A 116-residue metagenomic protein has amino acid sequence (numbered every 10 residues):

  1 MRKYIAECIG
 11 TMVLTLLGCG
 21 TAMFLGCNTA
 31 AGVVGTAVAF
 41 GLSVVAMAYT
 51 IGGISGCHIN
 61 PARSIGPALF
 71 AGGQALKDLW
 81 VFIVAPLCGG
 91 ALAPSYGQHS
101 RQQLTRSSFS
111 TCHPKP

Functional and structural regions predicted by a protein language model:
M1-P116: Membrane-interface helix-loop junctions and terminal tails of multi-pass membrane proteins
